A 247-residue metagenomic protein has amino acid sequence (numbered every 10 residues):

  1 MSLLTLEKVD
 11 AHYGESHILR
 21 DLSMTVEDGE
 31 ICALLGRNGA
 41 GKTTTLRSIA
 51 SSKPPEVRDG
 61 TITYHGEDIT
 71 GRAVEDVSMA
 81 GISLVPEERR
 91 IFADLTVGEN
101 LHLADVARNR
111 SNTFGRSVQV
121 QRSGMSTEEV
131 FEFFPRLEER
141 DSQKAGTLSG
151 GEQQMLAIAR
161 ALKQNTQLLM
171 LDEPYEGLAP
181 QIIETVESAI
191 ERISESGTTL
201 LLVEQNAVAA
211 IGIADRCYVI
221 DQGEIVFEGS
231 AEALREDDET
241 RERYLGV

Functional and structural regions predicted by a protein language model:
S2-V247: Glycine-rich phosphate-binding loops of nucleotide-dependent enzymes
